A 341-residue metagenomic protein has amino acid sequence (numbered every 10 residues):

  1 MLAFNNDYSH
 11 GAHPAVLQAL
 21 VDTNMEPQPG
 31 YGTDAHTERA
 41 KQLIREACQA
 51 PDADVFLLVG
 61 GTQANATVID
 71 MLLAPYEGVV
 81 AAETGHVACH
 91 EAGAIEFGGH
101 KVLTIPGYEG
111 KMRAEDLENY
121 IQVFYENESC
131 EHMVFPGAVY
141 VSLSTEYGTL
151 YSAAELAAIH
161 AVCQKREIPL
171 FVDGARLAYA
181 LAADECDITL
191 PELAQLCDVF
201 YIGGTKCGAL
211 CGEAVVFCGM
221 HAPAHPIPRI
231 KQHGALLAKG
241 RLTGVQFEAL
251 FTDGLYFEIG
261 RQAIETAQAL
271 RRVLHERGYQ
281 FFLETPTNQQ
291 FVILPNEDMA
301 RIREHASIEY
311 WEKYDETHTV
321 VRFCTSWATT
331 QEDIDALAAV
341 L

Functional and structural regions predicted by a protein language model:
H13-G61, E83-T84, A88, A94: Conserved N-terminal alpha-helix of the aminotransferase class I/II PLP-enzyme fold
M71-C89, E118: Conserved PLP-anchoring active-site segment centered on the Schiff-base-forming lysine
A74-Y76, Q268, R272-L341: Conserved C-terminal alpha-helix-loop-beta "cap" of PLP-dependent enzymes that closes/shapes the active-site mouth
G99-S144, Y151-A158: PLP-dependent aminotransferase-class I/II
V102-L103, L170-V172, F281, Y310: Hydrophobic beta-strand scaffold residues
E109, F135-P136, S142-T145, L150 (+2 more regions): Active-site C-terminal subdomain of aminotransferase-like
Y151-A183: Catalytic PLP-binding core of fold-type I/II PLP enzymes
